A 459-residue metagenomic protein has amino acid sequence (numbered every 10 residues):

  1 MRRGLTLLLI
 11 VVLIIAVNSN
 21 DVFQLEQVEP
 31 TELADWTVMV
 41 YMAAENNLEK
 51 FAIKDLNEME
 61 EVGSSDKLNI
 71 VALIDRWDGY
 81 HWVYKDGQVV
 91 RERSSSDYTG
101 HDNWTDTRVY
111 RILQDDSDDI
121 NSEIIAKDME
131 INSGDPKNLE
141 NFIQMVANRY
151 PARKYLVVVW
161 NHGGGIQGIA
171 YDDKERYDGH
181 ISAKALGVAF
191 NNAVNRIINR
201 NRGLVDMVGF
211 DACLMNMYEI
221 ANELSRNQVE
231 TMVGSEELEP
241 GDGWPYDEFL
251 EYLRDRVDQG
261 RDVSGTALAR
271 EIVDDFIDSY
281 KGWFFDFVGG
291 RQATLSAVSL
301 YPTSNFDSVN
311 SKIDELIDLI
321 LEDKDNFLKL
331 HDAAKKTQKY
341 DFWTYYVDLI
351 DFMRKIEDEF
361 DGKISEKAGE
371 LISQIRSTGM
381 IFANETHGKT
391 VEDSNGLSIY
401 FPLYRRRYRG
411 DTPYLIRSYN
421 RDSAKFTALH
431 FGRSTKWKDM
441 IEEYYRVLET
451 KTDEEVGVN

Functional and structural regions predicted by a protein language model:
M1-T31: Secretory targeting signatures
Q27-R153: N-terminal extension/subdomain marker
V28-L33, N148, A170-N459: Terminal, contiguous helix-loop blocks that mediate binding/assembly
T37-Y41, N69-I74, Y155-V159, D206-F210 (+2 more regions): Structural recognition of the beta-strand scaffold that forms the well-ordered cores of secreted hydrolase catalytic
M42-A44, R76, N161-G163, L403-R405: Residue-level signal for short, function-critical loop segments
E45-N47, N161-Q167, G209, C213-M217: Gly/Ser/Thr-rich loops at beta-strand to alpha-helix junctions that form or flank small-molecule/cofactor-binding
W82-Y84, Q167-Y171: Short, conserved acidic/polar surface loops in the N-terminal third of protein domains
V146-G168: Active-site groove signature of glycoside hydrolases
